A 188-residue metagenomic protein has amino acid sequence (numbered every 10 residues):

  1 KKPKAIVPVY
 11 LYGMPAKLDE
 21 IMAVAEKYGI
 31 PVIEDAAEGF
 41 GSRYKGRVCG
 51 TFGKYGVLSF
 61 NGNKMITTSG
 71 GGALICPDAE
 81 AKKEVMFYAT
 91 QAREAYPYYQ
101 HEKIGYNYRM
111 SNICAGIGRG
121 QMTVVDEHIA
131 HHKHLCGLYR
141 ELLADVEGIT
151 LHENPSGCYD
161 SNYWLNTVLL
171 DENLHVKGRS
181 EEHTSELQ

Functional and structural regions predicted by a protein language model:
K1-T68, A73-I75, E80: Active-site phosphate-binding strand-loop segment of PLP-dependent enzymes
A5-V9, M14, L18-E20, K27 (+2 more regions): PLP-dependent aminotransferase class I/II
